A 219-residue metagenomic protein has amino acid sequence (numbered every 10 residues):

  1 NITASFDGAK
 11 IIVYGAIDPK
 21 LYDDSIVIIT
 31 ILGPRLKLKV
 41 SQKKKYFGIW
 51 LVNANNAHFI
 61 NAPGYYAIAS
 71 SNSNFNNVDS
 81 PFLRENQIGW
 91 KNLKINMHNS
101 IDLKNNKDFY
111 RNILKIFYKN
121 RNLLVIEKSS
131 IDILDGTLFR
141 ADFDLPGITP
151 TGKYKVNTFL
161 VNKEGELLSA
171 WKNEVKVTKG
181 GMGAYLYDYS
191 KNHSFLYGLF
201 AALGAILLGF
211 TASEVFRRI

Functional and structural regions predicted by a protein language model:
N1-N53, I60, Y65: Early extracytoplasmic/domain-onset interaction patches
I11-V13, V27, F139-A141, V156 (+1 more regions): Hydrophobic residues positioned within well-ordered beta-strands of beta-sheet architectures
I17, F143-L145, L160: Hydrophobic beta-strand positions in extracellular immunoglobulin-like domains
L36-L38, N74-N77, V161-A170: Short acidic/polar inter-strand loop motif in beta-rich domains
V52-P146: Membrane-proximal low-complexity regions enriched in glycine and acidic/polar residues
D144, L168-L199: Short, aromatic-rich amphipathic segments at membrane interfaces that lie adjacent to a transmembrane helix or signal
I148-K179: Extended, hydrophilic extramembrane loops/domains of integral membrane proteins
H193-G198, A202-I219: Juxtamembrane interface at the cytosolic side of transmembrane helices
